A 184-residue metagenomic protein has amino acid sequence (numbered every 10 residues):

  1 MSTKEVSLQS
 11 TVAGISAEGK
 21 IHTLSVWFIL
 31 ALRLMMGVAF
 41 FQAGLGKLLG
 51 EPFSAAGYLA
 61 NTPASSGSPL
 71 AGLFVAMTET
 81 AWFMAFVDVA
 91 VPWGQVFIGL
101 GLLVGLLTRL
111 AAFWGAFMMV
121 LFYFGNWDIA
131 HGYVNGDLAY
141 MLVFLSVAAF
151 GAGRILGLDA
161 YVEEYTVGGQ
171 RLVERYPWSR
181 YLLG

Functional and structural regions predicted by a protein language model:
M1-G94, V104-G184: Extended, low-polarity transmembrane helix blocks
F97-G101: Transmembrane-helix motifs of polytopic, lipid-linked glycan transferases
